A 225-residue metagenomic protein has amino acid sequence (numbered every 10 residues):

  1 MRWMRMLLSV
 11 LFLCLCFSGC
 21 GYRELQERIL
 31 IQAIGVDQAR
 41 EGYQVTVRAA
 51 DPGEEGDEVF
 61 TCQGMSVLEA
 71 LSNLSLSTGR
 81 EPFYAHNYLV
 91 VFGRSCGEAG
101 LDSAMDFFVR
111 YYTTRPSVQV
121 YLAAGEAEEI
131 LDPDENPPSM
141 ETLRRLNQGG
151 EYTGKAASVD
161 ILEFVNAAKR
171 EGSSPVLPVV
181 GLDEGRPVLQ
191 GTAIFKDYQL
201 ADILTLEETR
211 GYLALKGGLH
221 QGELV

Functional and structural regions predicted by a protein language model:
R2-V225: Membrane-proximal alpha-helical signals and transmembrane carboxylates
